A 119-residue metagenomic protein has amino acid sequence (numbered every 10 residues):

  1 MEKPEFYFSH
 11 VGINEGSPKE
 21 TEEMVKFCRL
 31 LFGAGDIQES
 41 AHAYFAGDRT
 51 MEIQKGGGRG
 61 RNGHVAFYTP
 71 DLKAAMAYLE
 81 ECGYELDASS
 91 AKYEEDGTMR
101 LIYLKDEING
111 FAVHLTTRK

Functional and structural regions predicted by a protein language model:
M1-M51, A74-E81, S89-R100: Core segments of cupin and vicinal oxygen chelate
F8, G60-H64: Eukaryotic phosphotyrosine signaling hubs
N14, A66-P70: Short hydrophobic/aromatic beta-strand micro-patches that form the beta-sheet surface supporting nucleotide- or nucleic
K55: Conserved donor-binding loop and adjoining core beta-sheet/short helix segment in diverse acyl/aminoacyl transferases
G58-R59, L72-A74: Short, charged/polar surface micro-motifs in flexible loops or helix N-caps
R100-A112: Short, low-order "capping/linker" segments at domain edges
L115-K119: Short beta->alpha transition motifs characteristic of CBS
